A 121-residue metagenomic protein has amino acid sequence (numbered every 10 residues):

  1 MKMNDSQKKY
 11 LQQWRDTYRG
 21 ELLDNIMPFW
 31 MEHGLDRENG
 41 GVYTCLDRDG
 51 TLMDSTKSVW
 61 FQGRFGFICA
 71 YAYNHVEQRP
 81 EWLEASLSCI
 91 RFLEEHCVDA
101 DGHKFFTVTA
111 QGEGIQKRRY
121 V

Functional and structural regions predicted by a protein language model:
M1-V121: Glycan-recognition and catalytic cores of secretory/periplasmic carbohydrate-active enzymes
